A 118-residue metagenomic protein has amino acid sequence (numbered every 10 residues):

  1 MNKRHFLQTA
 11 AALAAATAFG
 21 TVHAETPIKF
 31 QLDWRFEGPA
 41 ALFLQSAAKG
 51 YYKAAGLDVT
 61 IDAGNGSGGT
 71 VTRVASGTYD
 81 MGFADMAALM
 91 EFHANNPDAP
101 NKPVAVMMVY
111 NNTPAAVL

Functional and structural regions predicted by a protein language model:
M1-N2, I28: Generic cytosolic/nucleocytoplasmic N-terminal low-complexity/intrinsically disordered segments
K3-L7: N-terminal export leaders
A10-A18: Bacterial N-terminal signal peptides
G20-A24: Sec/Tat signal peptide C-region and signal peptidase I cleavage site
T26-L118: Short, glycine-/small- and polar/acidic-enriched structural segments that line small-molecule recognition paths
